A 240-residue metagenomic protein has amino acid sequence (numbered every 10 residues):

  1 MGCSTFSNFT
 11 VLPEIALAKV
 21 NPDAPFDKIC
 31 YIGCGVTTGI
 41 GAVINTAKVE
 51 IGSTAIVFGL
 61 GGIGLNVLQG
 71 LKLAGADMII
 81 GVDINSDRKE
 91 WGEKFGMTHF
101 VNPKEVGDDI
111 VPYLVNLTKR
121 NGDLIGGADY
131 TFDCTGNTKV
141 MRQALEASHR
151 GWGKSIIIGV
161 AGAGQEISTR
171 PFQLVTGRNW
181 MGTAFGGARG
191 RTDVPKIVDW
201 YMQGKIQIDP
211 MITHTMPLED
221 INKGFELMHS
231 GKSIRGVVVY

Functional and structural regions predicted by a protein language model:
M1-F58: NAD(P)H dinucleotide-binding glycine-rich loop of Rossmann-like/cofactor-binding domains, especially the beta1-alpha1
T38, I63, L71: Hydrophobic/small residue at the entry helix of a nucleotide-binding pocket
V57-L60, K72-Q143: Adenosine-nucleotide cofactor-binding segment
I84-N85, A161, G186: Residues in the short beta-alpha loop(s) of Rossmann-like NAD(P)-binding domains
G122, R142-E146, G187, R191-Y240: C-terminal hydrophobic helical "lid"/dimerization subdomain of Rossmann-like NAD(P)H-dependent oxidoreductases
S148-R150: Helix-to-beta-strand junctions that scaffold the AdoMet/dcAdoMet cofactor pocket in Class I SAM-dependent enzymes
W152-K154, R178: Glycine-centered, small-residue-biased loops immediately flanking beta-strands in adenine/cofactor-binding cores
G159-G177, T192-I197: Rossmann-fold NAD(P)-binding glycine/threonine-rich loop
